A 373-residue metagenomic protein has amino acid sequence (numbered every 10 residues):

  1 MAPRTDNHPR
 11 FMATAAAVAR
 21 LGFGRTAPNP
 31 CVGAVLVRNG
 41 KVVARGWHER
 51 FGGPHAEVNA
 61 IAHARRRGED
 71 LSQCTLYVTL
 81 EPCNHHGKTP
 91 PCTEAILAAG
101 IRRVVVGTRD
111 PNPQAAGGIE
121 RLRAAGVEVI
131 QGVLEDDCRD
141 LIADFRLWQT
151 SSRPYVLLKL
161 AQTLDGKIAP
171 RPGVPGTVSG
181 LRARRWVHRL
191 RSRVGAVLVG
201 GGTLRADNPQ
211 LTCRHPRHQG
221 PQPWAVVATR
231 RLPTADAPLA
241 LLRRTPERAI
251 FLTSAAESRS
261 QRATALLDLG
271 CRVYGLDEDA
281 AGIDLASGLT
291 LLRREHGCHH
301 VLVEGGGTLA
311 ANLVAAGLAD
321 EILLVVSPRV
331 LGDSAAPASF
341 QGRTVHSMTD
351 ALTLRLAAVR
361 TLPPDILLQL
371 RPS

Functional and structural regions predicted by a protein language model:
A2-P30, R45, K88, Y155-L157 (+1 more regions): Enzymes that bind and transform nitrogen-containing heteroaromatic metabolites
A15, G40-G46, D137-T150, L242-T245: A short, flexible N-terminal coil/short beta segment enriched in small residues
R25-T26, G52-G53, I119, V133-A161: Proteins enriched for Cys/Gly/acidic motifs involved in redox and nucleic-acid/cofactor modification
G33: Helix-turn-helix
L36-D137, W224, I250-E257, N312-V314: Zn2+-dependent cytidine deaminase-like catalytic core
E69-S72, A99, S151, S192 (+2 more regions): Structured loop/turn residues at beta-strand edges in well-structured enzyme cores
I119-R121, D144-L147, C213-R214, L289-L291: Short low-complexity, flexible loop/linker segments enriched in glycine and/or proline with clustered acidic
